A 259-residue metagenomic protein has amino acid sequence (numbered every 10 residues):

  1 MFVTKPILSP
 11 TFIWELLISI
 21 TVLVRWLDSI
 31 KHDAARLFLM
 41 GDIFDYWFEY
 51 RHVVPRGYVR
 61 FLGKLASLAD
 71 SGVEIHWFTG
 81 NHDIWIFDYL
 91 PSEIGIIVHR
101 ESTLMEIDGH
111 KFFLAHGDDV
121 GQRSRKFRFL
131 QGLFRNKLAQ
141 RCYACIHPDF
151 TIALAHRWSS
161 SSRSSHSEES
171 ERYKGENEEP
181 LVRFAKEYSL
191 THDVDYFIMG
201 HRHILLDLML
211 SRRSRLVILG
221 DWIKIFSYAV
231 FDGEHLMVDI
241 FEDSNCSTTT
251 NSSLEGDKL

Functional and structural regions predicted by a protein language model:
M1-I7, M105-F113, L210-R215: Beta-strand-turn-beta hairpins that frame and shape the catalytic cleft of phosphate-ester-processing enzymes
F2, W14-I107: Core catalytic region of metal-dependent phosphoesterases/phosphodiesterases, especially metallo-beta-lactamase-like
K5-E15, Y46-R51, H166-Y173: Short, basic, glycine/proline-bearing loop/turn elements
I7-L8, L37-L39, W77, F113 (+1 more regions): Residue-level marker for buried hydrophobic side chains located in beta-strands that build the well-ordered beta-sheet
S9-I13, D42-I43, N81-H82, G117-D118 (+2 more regions): Active-site metal-binding loops of divalent metal-dependent hydrolases
G95-R100, F113, D118, S124-L130 (+2 more regions): Conserved beta-sheet core of the metallophosphoesterase superfamily
G117-P180: Active-site-proximal loop/helix segment associated with metal-binding centers of metalloenzymes
E234-L259: Metal-dependent phosphoesterase/phosphodiesterase active-site architecture
